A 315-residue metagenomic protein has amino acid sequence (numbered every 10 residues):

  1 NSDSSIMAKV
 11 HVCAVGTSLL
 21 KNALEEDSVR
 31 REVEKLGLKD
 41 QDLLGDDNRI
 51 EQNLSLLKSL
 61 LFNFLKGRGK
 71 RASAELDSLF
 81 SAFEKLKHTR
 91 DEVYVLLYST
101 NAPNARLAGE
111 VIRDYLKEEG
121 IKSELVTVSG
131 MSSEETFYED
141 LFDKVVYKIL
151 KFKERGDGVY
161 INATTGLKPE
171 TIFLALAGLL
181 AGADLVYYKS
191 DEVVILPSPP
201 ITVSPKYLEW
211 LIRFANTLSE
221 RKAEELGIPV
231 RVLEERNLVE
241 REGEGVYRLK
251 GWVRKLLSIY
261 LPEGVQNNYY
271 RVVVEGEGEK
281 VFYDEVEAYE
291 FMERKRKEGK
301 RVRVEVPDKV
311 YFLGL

Functional and structural regions predicted by a protein language model:
N1-G158, I172-L315: Long, low-complexity, Lys/Arg-enriched
I161: Conformationally flexible catalytic loops at phosphate/diphosphate-handling active centers
G166: Catalytic donor/gating beta->alpha subdomain of glycosyltransferases that bind UDP-sugars
